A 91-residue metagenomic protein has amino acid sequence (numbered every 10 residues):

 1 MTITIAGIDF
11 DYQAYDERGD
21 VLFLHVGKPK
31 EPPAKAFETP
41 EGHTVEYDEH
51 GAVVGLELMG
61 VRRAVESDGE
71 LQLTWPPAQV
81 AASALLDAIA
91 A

Functional and structural regions predicted by a protein language model:
M1-A91: Small, basic N-terminal interaction modules of short regulatory proteins
